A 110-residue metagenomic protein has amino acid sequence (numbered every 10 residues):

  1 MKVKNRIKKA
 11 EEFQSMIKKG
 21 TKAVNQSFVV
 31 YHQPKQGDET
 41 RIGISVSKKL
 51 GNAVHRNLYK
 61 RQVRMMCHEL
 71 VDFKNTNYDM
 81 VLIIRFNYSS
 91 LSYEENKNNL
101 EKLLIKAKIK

Functional and structural regions predicted by a protein language model:
M1-K110: Positively charged, solvent-exposed patches that mediate nucleic-acid binding
